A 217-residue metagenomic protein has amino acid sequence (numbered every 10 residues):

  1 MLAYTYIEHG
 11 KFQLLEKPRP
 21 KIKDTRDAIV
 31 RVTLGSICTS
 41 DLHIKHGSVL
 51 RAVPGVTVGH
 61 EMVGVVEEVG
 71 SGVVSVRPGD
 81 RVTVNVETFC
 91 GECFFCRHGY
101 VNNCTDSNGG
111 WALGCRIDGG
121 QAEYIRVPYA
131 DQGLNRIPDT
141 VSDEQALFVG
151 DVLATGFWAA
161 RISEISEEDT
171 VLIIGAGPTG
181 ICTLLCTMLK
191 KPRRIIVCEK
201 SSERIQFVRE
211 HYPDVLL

Functional and structural regions predicted by a protein language model:
L2, D27-I29, T170, R194: Residues that mark the start of a beta-strand
T5-F12: Extracellular beta-rich ligand/substrate-recognition surface
I7, R19-P20, V53-G59, L113-D118 (+1 more regions): Short Gly/Pro-enriched turn/cap motifs at secondary-structure boundaries
P20-G35, S48-R97, P138-V141: Glycine-rich beta-strand-centered segment in the early N-terminal region that forms part of a ligand/cofactor-binding
C38, S75, V86-N135, D139: Cysteine-cluster motifs in flexible loop/terminal segments that predominantly coordinate metals
S40-H46: Cytochrome P450 core scaffold surrounding the K-helix E-X-X-R motif and the conserved "meander" helix-loop region
R136-L217: Mid-domain Rossmann-like dinucleotide-binding core that forms the NAD(H)/NADP(H) cofactor-binding site
